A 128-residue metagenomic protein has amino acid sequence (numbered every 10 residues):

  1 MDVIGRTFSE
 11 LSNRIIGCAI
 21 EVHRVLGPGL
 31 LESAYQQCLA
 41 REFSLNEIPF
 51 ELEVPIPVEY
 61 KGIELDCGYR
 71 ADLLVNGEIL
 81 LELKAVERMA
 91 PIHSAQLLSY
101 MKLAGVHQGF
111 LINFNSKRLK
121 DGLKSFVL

Functional and structural regions predicted by a protein language model:
M1-P49, V54, L98, K120 (+1 more regions): Solvent-exposed, charged helical/coil patches that constitute nucleic-acid or partner-interaction surfaces
G27, F50, A71-M89, Y100: Conserved catalytic cores of phosphodiester-cleaving nucleases, focusing on short active-site segments
L45, Y60, V75-N76: Structural motif
P55-G62: Short, solvent-exposed loop/turn elements at beta->coil junctions and helix N-caps that rim active or binding pockets
I56, Y69-A71, H107: Short beta-strand or tight-loop elements that sit immediately N-terminal to catalytic metal-binding acidic residues
G62-I63, G122: Short, well-ordered secondary-structure micro-motifs
K84-L128: Nucleic-acid nuclease catalytic cores
